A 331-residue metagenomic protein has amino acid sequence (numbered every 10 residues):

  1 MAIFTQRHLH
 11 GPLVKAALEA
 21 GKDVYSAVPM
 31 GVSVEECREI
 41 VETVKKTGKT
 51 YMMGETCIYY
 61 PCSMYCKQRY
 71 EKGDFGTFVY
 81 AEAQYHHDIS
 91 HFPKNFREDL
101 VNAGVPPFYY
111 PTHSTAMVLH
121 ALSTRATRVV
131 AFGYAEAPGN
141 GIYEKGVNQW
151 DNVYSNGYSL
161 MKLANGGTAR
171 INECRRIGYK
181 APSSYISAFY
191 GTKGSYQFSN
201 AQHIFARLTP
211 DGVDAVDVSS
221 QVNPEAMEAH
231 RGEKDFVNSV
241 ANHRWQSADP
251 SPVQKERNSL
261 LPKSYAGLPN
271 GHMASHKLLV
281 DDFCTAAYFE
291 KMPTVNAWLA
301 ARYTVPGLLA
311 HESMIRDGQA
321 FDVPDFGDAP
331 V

Functional and structural regions predicted by a protein language model:
M1, V24, A81: Receiver (REC) domain switch-region micro-motif
T5-Q6, E173: Short glycine-/small-residue-rich Rossmann-like dinucleotide-binding loops
Q6-R7, G11-Y59, G73: Beta-strand-loop-alpha-helix segment that lines the small-molecule cofactor/substrate pocket of alpha/beta enzymes
G21, G48, G73, G166 (+2 more regions): Glycine-centered short loops/turns at secondary-structure junctions
K49, G76-Y80, E312-V331: C-terminal capping/lid region of NAD(P)-dependent oxidoreductase domains
T50, C57-N152, G157: Predominantly a Rossmann-like dinucleotide-binding segment in NAD(P)-dependent oxidoreductases
Y109-D235, R244, G267, S275-P293 (+2 more regions): Contiguous beta-strand/loop segments that form the cofactor/metal-binding neighborhood of enzyme cores
V295-L299: All-alpha amphipathic helical-bundle segments outside canonical DNA-binding/catalytic cores that form hydrophobic
